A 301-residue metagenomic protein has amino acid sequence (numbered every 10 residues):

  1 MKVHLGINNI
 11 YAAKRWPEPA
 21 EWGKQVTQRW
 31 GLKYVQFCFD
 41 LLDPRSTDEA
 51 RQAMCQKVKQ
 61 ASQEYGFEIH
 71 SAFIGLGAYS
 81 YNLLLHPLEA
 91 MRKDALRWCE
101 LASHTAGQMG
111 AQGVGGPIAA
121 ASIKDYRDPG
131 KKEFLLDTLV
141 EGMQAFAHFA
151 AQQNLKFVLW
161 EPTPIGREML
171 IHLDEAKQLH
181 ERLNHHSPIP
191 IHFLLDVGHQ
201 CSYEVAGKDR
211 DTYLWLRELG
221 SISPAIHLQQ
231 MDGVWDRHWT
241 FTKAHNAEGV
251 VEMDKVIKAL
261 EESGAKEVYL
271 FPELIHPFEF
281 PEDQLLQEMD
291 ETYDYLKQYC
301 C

Functional and structural regions predicted by a protein language model:
M1-A111, S187-L194, L286-C301: N-terminal pre-domain/capping segments
N8-A13, C38-L42, I74-G77, A119-A121 (+4 more regions): Active-site beta-loop-alpha junctions enriched in small/polar residues
E18, S46-M54, H86-W98, R127-T138 (+4 more regions): Alpha-helix N-cap and loop-to-helix initiation/capping positions
Q36, S71, G115, L159 (+3 more regions): Conserved beta-strand positions in the central sheet of alpha/beta enzyme cores
C55-I74, L136-A150, E181-R182, V251-K258: Alpha-helix-loop-beta-strand connector modules within alpha/beta enzyme cores
E64, N82-H192: Active-site acidic/histidine proton-transfer and metal-coordination neighborhood in alpha/beta enzyme cores
H148-K243: Acidic/histidine-rich catalytic cores of soluble enzymes
Q229-F241, E267-E282: Active-site clefts of carbohydrate-active enzymes
